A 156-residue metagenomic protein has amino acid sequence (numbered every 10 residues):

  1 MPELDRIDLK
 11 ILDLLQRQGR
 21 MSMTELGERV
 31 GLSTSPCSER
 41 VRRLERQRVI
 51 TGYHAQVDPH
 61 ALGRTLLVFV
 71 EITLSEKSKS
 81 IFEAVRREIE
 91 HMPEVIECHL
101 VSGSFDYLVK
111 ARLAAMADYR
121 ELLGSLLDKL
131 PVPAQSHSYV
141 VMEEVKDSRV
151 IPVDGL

Functional and structural regions predicted by a protein language model:
M1-L156: A compositional/biophysical signature of low hydrophobicity enriched in polar/charged and small residues
